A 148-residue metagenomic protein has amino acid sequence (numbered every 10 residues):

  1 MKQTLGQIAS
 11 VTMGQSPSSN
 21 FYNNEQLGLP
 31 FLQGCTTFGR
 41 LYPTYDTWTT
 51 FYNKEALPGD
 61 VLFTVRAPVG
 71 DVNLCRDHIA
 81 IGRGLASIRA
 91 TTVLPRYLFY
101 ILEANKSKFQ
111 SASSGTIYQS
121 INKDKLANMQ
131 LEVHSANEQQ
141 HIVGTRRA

Functional and structural regions predicted by a protein language model:
M1-S16, N128-A148: Non-catalytic DNA-recognition/assembly elements of restriction-modification systems
T4-F21, P30-P58: Sequence-specific dsDNA recognition surfaces
S18-Q26, S114-G115: Short coil/turn segments at secondary-structure boundaries
Q33-C35, D46-A104: A short beta-sheet element
G70-V72, A112-G115: Short amphipathic beta-strand starts and helix->beta connectors
I79-A86, G115-V143: A short glycine-rich beta-alpha junction/loop motif
